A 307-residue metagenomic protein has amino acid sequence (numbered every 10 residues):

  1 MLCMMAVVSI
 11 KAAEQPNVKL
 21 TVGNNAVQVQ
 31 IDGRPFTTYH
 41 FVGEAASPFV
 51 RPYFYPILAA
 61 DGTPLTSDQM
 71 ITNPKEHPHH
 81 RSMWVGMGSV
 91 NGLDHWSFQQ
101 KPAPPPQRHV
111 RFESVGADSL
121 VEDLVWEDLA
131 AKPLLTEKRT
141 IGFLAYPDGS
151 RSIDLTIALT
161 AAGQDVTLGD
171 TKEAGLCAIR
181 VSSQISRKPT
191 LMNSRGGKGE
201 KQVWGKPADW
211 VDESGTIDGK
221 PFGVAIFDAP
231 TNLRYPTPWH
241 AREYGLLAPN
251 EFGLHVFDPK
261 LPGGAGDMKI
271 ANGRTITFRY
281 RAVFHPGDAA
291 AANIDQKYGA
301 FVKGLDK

Functional and structural regions predicted by a protein language model:
M1-V7: Bacterial N-terminal signal peptides
V8-A12: Sec/Tat signal peptide C-region and signal peptidase I cleavage site
A13-H77, T156, P230, A289 (+1 more regions): Beta-strand-rich N-terminal accessory domains
P16, L20-G23, E122-T171: Acidic, contiguous internal or C-terminal segments within carbohydrate-active enzymes that form a structured patch used
Y39-V42, F49-P56, Y146-N193: Acidic (Asp/Glu-rich), glycine- and aromatic
H79-G149: Extended, loop-rich substrate-binding clefts of extracytoplasmic carbohydrate-active enzymes
D165-T167, T171-P238: Active-site/ligand-binding surface loops and adjacent short beta/alpha elements that line catalytic pockets across
F227-K307: Beta-strand-rich recognition/accessory modules
